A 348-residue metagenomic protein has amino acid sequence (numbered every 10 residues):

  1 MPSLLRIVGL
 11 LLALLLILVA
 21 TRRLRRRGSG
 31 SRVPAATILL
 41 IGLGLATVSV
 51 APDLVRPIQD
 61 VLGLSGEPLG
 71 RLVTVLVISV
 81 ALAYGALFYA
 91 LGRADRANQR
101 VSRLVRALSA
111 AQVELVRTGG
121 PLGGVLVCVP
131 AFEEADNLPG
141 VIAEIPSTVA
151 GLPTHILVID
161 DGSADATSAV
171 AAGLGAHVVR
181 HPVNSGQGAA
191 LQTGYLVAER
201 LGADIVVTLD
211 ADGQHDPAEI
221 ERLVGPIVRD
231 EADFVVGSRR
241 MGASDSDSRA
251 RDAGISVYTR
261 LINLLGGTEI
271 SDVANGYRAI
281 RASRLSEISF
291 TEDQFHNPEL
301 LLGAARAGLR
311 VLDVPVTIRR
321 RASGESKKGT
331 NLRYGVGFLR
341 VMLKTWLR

Functional and structural regions predicted by a protein language model:
G30-A36, T47-D60, L64-A83, A90 (+4 more regions): Hydrophobic helical membrane-anchoring modules
G124-L126, H155, E299: Cell-envelope/extracellular polymer assembly enzymes that use nucleotide-activated donors
V129, P153-G162: Short beta-strand/loop segment that forms part of the nucleotide-sugar
E134-N137, S163, D216: Donor nucleotide-sugar binding loop of glycosyltransferases
E134-T148: Short, well-formed alpha-helical segments that are part of the catalytic scaffolds of diverse glycosyltransferases
D160-S168, G213: A conserved acidic beta->alpha catalytic loop
H177-R200, I205, P217-Q294, R320-T330 (+1 more regions): Acceptor/aglycone-binding surface of glycosyltransferases and processive sugar-polymer synthases
